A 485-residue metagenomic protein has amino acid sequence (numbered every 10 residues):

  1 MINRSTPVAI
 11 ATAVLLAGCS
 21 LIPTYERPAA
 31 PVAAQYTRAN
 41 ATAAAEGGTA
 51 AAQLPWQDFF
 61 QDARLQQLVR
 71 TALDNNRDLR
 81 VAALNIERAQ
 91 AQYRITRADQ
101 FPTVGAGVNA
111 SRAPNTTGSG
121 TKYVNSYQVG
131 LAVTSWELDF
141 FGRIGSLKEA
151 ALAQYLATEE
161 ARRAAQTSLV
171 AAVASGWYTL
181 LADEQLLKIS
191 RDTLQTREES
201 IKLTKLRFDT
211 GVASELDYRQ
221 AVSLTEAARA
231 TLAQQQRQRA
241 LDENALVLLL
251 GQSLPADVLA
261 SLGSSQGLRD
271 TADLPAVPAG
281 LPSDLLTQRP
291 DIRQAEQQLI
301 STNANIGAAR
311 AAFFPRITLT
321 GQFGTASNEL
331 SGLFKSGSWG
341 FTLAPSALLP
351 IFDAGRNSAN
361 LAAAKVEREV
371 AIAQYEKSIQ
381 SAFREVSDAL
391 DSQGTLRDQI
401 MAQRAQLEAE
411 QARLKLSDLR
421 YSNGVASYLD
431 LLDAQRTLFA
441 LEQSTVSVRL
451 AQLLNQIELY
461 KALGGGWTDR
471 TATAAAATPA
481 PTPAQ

Functional and structural regions predicted by a protein language model:
I2-A11, L15-D74, K148-L152, Q236-T287 (+3 more regions): Terminal intrinsically disordered/low-complexity segments used for targeting and assembly
S20-V173, I317-G321, T342, I351-L361: Short flexible linkers and secondary-structure junctions
V69, Q128-A132, W177, V222 (+3 more regions): Membrane-embedded beta-strand positions in outer-membrane beta-barrel channels/transporters
R80-V81, R97, L138-Q166, L216 (+7 more regions): Sec/SRP-type N-terminal targeting helices
N109-A113, R207, L224, A312 (+3 more regions): Outer-membrane beta-barrel pore domains and translocons
I144, E160-L281, S392, L416 (+2 more regions): Periplasmic alpha-helical coiled-coil/stalk elements that build and connect Gram-negative outer-membrane
E198-E199, A227-P255, A309, L396 (+1 more regions): Short segments within alpha-helical structural elements
